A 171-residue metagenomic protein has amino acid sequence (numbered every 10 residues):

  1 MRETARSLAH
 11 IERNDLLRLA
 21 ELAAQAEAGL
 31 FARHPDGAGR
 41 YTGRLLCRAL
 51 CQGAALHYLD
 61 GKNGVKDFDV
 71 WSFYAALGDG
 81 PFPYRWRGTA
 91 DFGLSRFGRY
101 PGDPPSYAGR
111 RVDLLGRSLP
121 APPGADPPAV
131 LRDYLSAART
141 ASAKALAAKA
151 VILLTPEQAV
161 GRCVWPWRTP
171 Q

Functional and structural regions predicted by a protein language model:
M1-L50, A55: Helical scaffold of the NTase/Pol beta-like nucleotidyltransferase catalytic core
R2-L8, E12, R44-L50, H57-L59 (+5 more regions): Intrinsically disordered, low-complexity Ser/Thr/Pro/Gly-rich regulatory segments
L16-H34, K62-G64, W71-P120: Metal-dependent nucleotidyltransferase catalytic core
G29, L45, P83-S95, R99 (+2 more regions): Hydrophobic transmembrane signal anchors and adjacent membrane-proximal interface regions, especially in viral
G39, D60-G61: Beta-strand elements of modular eukaryotic interaction domains
G43, N63-K66: Structured loop/turn residues at beta-strand edges in well-structured enzyme cores
L56, F68: Hydrophobic pocket-lining residues within nucleotide cofactor-binding pockets
A108-Q171: Catalytic cores of NTP-dependent nucleotidyl/adenyl transfer enzymes across multiple folds
